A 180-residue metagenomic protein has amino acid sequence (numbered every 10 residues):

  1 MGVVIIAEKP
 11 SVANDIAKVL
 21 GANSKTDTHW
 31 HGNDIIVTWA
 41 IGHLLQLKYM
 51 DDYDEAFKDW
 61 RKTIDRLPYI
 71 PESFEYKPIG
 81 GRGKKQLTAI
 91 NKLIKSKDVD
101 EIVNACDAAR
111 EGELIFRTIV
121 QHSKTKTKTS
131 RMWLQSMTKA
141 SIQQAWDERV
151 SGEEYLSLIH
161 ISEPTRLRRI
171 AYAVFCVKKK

Functional and structural regions predicted by a protein language model:
M1-L158, R166: Intrinsically disordered, low-complexity regulatory segments
E163-T165, I170-K180: Positively charged, low-complexity/disordered segments
